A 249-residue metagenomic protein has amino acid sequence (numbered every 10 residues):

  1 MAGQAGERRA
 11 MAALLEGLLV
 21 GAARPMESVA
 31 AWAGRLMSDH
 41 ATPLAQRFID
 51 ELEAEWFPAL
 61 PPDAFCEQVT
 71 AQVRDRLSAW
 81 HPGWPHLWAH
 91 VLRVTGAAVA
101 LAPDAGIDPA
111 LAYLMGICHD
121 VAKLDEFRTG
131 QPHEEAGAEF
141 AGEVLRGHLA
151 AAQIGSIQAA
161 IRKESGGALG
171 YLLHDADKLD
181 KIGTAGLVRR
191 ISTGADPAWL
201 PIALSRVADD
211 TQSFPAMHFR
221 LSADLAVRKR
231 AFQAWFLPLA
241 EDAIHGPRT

Functional and structural regions predicted by a protein language model:
G3-A64, A79-I107, C118, G166-T249: Divalent metal-dependent phosphate-bond-processing catalytic cores, especially two-metal-ion Mg2+/Mn2+ enzymes that act
G6, C66-Q72, A112-M115: Short hydrophobic/aromatic-rich motifs at helix boundaries and adjacent loops
A12, C66, T70, R74 (+3 more regions): An amphipathic alpha-helix signature
P85, A152-G155: Short, solvent-exposed positions on alpha-helices
P103, L145-R146: Short polybasic/polar patches that bind polyanions
P109-R128, H133-G137, A141, G155-S165: His-Asp-centered metal-binding catalytic motifs of divalent-metal-dependent phosphohydrolases/nucleases
G147-A151: Inter-helical turn/loop segments and adjacent helix faces that build the functional surface of alpha-helical bundle
